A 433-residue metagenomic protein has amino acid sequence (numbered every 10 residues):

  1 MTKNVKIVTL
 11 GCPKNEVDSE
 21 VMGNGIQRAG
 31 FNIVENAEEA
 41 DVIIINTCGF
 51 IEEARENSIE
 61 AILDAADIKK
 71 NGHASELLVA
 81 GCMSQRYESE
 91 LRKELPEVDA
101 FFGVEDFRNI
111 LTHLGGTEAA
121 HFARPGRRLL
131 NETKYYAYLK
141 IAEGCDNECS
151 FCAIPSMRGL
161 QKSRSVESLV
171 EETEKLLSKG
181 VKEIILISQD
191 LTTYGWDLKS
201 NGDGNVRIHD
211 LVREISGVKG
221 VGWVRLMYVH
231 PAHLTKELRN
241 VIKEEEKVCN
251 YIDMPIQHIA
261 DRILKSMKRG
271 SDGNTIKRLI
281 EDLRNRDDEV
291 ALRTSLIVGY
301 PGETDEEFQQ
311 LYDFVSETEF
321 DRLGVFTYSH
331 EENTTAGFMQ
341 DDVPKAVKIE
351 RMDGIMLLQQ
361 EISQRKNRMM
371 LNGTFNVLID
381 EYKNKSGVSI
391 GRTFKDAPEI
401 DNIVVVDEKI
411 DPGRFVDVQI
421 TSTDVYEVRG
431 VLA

Functional and structural regions predicted by a protein language model:
M1-Y194, R207, E237-N240, I252 (+5 more regions): Proteins enriched for Cys/Gly/acidic motifs involved in redox and nucleic-acid/cofactor modification
N4, E76, E183, W223-R225 (+4 more regions): Residues at or immediately flanking beta-strands
L10, E148, C152-G159, W223-A232 (+4 more regions): Conserved strand-turn element in the central/C-terminal portion of the radical SAM core barrel that lines
E52-E53, T192-G195, A232-H233, G299-E303: Short, small-residue-enriched loops and turns at beta-alpha junctions that line or gate enzyme active sites
C149, L169, L186, L226 (+7 more regions): Conserved, mostly hydrophobic/aromatic
K199-R213, K236-N250, E303-F320, K345-E350 (+1 more regions): Short, electropositive alpha-helical surface patch
H209, G217-V218, W223, T235-L296: Radical SAM/AdoMet-radical enzyme domain recognition
F338-A433: Terminal RNA-binding accessory module
